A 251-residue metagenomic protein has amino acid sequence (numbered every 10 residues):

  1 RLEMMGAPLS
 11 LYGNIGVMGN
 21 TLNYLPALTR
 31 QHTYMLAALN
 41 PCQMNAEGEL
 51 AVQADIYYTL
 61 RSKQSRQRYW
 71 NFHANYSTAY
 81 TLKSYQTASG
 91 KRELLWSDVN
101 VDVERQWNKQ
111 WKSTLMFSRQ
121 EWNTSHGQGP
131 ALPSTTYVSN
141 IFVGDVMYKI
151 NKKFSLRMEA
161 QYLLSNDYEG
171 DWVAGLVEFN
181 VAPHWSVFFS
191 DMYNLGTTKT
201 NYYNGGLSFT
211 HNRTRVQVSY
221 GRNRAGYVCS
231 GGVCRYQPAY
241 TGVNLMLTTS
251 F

Functional and structural regions predicted by a protein language model:
R1-F251: Exposed, low-structure sequence patches enriched in small/polar residues
